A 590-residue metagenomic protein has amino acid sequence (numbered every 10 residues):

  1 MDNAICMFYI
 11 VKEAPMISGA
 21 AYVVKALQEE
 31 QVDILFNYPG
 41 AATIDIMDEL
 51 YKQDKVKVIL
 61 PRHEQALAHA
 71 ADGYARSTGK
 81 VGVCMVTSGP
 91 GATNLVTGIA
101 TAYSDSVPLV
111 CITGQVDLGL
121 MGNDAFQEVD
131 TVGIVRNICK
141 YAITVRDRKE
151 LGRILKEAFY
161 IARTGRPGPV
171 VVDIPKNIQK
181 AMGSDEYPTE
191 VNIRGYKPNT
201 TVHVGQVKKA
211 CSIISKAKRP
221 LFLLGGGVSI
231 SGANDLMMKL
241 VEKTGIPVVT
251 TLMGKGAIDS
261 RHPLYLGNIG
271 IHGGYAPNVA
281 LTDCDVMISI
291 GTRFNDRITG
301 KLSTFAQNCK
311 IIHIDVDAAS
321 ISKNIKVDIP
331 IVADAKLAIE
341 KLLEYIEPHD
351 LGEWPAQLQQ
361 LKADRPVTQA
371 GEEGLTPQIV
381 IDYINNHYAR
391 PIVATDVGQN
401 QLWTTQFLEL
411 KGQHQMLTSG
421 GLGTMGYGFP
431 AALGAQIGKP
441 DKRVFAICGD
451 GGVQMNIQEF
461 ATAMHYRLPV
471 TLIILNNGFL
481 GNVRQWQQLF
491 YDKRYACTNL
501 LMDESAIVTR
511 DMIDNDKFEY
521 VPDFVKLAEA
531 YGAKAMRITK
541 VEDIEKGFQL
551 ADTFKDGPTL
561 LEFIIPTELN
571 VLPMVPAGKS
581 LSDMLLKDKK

Functional and structural regions predicted by a protein language model:
I10-H349, Y383, V470-L472, F490-C497 (+3 more regions): N-terminal alpha/beta PP-like core and its mobile active-site loop of ThDP/TPP-dependent enzymes
A20-V23, Q28-D33, I46-L50, Q359-Q436: Active-site diphosphate/adenylate-binding microenvironment
T43, E64-H69, N400-L402, K540-I544: Short acidic loop-to-helix transition motifs that present clustered carboxylates
I112, M121, F126-Q127, I271 (+4 more regions): Thiamine diphosphate
C139-Y141, N192-R194, Q359-E373, V508-R510: Short glycine/proline- and acidic residue-enriched helix-loop micro-motifs that form flexible lids or anion-recognition
P167-V170, P348-L361, T368: Flexible, glycine/charged-enriched surface loops at secondary-structure junctions
